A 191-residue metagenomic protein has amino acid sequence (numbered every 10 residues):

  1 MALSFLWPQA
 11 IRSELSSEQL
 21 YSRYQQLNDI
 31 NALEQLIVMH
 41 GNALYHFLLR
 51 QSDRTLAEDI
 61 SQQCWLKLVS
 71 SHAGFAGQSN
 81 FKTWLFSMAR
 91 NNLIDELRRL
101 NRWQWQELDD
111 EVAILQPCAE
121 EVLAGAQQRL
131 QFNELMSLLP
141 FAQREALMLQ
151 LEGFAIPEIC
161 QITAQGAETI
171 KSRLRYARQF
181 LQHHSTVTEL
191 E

Functional and structural regions predicted by a protein language model:
M1-R23: Extreme N-terminal regulatory/targeting segments of RNA polymerase sigma factors
F5-L6, Q25-Q35, Y45-Q63, A167 (+1 more regions): Short, charged helix-capping/linker segments at alpha-helix termini
S13-S17, D95, R102-G125, R129 (+1 more regions): Internal acidic/polar
Y24, H40, L44, L48 (+5 more regions): Short, small-hydrophobic-rich alpha-helical interface motif
Q25-Q26, R50-S52, Q62-N80, R99-L100: Sigma70-family region 2
S70-G77, S87-E107, G125: Arg/Lys-rich amphipathic alpha helix in sigma70-family domain 2
I94, I156-P157, I162-V187: DNA-recognition helix of helix-turn-helix
L115-A146, E152-P157, Q161-I162: Amphipathic alpha-helical segment used for protein-protein interaction
